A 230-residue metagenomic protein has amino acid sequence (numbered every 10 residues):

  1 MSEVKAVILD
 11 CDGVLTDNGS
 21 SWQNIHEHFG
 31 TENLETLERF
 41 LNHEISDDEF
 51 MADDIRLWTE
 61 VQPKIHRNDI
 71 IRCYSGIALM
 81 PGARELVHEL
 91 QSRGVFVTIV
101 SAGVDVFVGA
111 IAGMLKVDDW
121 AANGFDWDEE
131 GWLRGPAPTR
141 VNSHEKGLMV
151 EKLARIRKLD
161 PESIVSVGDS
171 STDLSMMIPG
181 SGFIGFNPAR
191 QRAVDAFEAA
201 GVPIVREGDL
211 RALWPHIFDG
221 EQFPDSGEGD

Functional and structural regions predicted by a protein language model:
M1-R56: Active-site neighborhood of HAD-like aspartate-dependent phosphohydrolases
M51-E85: Metal-dependent phosphoesterase signature
I71-D105: Short, acidic loop-to-helix structural element flanking the phosphoryl-transfer center in phosphate-processing enzymes
Q91-F96, G103-R134: Substrate-recognition/cap helix-loop segment adjacent to the acidic, metal-dependent catalytic center of Asp-based
S92-V97, I156-I164, G182: Short beta-strand/loop segments at the ligand-binding rim of alpha/beta enzyme cores
S101-A102, S163-V205: Acidic, Mg2+-coordinating phosphoryl-transfer loop and its flanking beta/alpha structural elements, shared across
A121, F186, P203-L213: Short acidic-hydrophobic, aromatic-tinged amphipathic segments that line or gate anion-handling sites
H144-S175: Conserved Lys-Pro-Asp/Glu-containing loop-to-beta segment of HAD-superfamily phosphomonoesterases, centered on
